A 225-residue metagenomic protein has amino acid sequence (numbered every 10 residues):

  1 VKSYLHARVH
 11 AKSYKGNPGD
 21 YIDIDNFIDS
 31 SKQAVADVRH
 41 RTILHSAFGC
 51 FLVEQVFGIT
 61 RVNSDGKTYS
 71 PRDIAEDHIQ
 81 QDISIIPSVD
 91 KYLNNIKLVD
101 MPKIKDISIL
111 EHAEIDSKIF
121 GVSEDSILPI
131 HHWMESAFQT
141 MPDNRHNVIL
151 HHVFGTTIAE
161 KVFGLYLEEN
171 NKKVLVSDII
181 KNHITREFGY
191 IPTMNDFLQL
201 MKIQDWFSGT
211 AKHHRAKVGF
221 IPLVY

Functional and structural regions predicted by a protein language model:
V1-Y225: N-terminal membrane-targeting hydrophobic helices
